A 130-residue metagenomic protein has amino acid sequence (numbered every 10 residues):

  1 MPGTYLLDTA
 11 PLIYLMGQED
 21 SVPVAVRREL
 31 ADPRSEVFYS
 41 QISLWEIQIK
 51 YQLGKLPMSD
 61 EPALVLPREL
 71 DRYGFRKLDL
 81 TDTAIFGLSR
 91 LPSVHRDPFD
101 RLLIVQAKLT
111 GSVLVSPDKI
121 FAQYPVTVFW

Functional and structural regions predicted by a protein language model:
M1-Y39, L53-R68, T110, K119-Q123: Short, well-structured N-terminal submotif of metal-dependent ribonuclease cores
G3, E46, A84: Short, basic/glycine-rich phosphate-binding loops at helix/coil junctions that contact nucleotide phosphates
D8, E46, D100, D118: Acidic active-site catalytic centers that drive phospho-/nucleotidyl reactions and related ester hydrolyses
D8-A10, I47, L88, A107: Generic structural signal for small/hydrophobic residues in well-ordered secondary structure, especially within
S59-P67, D71-P117: Active-site neighborhoods of divalent-metal-dependent phosphate/nucleic-acid chemistry enzymes
P125-W130: Active-site regions of enzymes building and remodeling cell-envelope glycoconjugates
